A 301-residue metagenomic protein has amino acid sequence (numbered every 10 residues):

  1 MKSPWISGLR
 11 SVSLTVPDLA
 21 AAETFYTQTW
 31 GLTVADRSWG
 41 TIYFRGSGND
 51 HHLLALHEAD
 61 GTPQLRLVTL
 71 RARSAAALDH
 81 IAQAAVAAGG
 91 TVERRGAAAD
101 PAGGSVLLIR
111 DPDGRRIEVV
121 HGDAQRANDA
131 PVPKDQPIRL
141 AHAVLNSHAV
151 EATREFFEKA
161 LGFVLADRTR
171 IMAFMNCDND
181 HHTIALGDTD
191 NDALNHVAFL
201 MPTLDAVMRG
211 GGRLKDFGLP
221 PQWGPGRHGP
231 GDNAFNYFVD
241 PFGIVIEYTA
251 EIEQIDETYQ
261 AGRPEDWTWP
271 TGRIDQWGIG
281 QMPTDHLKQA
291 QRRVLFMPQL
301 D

Functional and structural regions predicted by a protein language model:
M1-A20, L65-L70, G122-E151, V164 (+3 more regions): N-terminal beta-strand motif that seeds the catalytic metal site of vicinal oxygen chelate
P4-H51, A99, L145-H182, G187: Core segments of cupin and vicinal oxygen chelate
T15-A20, T69-D113, H148-E151, F199-I246 (+1 more regions): Vicinal oxygen chelate
L32-L65, R115-D123, A166-N195, L200-L204 (+1 more regions): Conserved short beta-strand elements that form part of the metal-binding/catalytic scaffold of enzyme active sites
T33, R66, D129-P131, E257-Q260: A short, polar/proline- and glycine-enriched secondary-structure boundary/capping micro-motif
T41-H52, H57-A143, M172-A173: Active-site-adjacent scaffolding segments
E151, E155, K159, A173 (+2 more regions): Internal, well-ordered alpha-helical scaffold/interface segments that support domain packing or protein-protein contacts
